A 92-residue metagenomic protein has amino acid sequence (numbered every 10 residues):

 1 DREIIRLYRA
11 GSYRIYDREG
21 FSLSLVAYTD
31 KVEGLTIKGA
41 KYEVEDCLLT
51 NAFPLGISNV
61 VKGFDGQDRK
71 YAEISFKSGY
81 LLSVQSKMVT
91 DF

Functional and structural regions predicted by a protein language model:
R2, L7-F92: Long, charged alpha-helical interface segments
